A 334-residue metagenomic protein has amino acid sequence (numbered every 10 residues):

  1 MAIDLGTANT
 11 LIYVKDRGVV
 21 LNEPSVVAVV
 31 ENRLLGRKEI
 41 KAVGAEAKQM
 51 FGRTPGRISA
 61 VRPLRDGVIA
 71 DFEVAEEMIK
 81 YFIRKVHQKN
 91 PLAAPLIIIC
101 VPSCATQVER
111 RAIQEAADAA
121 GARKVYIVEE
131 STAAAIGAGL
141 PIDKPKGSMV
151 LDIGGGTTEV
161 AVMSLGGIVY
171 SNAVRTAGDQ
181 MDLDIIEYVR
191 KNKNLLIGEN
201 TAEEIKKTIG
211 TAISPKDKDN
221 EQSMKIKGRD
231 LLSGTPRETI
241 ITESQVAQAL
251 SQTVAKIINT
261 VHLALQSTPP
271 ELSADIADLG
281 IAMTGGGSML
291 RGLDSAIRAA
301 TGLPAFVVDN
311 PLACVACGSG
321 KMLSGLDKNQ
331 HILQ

Functional and structural regions predicted by a protein language model:
M1-I153, A161-A282, S288-Q334: Nucleotide/phosphate-binding catalytic cleft detector across ATP-hydrolyzing and phosphate-transferring enzymes
